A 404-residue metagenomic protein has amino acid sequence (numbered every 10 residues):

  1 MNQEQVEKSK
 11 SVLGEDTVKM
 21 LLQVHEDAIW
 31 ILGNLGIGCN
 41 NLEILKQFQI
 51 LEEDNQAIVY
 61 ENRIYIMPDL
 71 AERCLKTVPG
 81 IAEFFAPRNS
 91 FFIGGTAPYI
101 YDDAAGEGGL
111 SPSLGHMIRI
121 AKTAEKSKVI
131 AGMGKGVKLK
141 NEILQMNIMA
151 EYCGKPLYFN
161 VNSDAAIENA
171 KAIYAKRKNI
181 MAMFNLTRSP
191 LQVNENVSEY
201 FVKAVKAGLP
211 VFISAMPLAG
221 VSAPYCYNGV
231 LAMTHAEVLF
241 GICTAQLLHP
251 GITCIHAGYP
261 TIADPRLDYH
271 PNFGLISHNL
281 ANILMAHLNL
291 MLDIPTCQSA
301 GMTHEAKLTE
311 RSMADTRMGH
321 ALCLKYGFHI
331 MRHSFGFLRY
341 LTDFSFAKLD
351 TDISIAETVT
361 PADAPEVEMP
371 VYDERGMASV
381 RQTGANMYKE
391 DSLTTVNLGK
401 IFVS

Functional and structural regions predicted by a protein language model:
M1-E7, S11-D27, L32-L35, N40-Q47 (+1 more regions): Catalytic-core signal marking the mid-to-C-terminal active-site face
S9-L13, L267-F273, G301-L308, G336-K348: Short beta-alpha connecting loops at secondary-structure transitions that line or flank enzyme active sites
M20, D27-I29, F85-G106, L292-T303: N-terminal small/glycine-rich loop or linker at the start of catalytic domains across soluble metabolic enzymes
G38-L45, I58-Y60, H249-I255, D293-S299 (+1 more regions): Flexible, glycine/charged-enriched surface loops at secondary-structure junctions
L42-A105: Glycine-rich, N-terminal phosphate-binding loop and its surrounding beta-alpha-beta segment
I44-L51, Y259-D264, G301-L308, F337-L341 (+1 more regions): A glycine-rich phosphate-binding loop feature that marks nucleotide/adenosyl-phosphate handling sites
G108-H329: Helix-rich catalytic cores of soluble enzyme domains
L308-D352, A356: Ligand/cofactor pocket segment of small-molecule handling proteins
